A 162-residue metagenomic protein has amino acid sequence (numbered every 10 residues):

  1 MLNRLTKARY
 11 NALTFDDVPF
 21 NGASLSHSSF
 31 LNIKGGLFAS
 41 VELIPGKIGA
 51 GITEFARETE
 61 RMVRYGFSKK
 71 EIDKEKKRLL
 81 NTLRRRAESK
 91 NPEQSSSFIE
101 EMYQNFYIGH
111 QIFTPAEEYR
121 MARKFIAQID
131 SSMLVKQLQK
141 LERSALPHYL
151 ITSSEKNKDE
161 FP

Functional and structural regions predicted by a protein language model:
L2, T6-Q128, L146-S154: M16 family metallopeptidases and their MPP-like homologs
D130-Y149: Extended, domain-scale alpha-helical bundle/helix-rich regions
K156-F161: Terminal amphipathic helices with adjacent charged low-complexity linkers/tails
